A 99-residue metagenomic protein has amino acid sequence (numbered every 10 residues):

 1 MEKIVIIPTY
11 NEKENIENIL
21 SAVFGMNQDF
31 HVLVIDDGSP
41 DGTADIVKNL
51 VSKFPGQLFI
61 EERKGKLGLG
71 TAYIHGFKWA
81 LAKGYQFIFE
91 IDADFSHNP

Functional and structural regions predicted by a protein language model:
E2-I4, H31: Cell-envelope/extracellular polymer assembly enzymes that use nucleotide-activated donors
I7-S21, G38: Active-site beta-to-alpha loop of glycosyltransferases that engages the nucleotide-sugar donor
E14-N18, D41-L50: Acidic helix N-cap motif at the loop->helix transition within catalytic regions of sugar-transfer enzymes
S21-F30: Short, acidic, metal-binding catalytic loop of nucleotide-sugar glycosyltransferases
D29-S39, E61-E62, I91: Short beta-strand/loop segment that forms part of the nucleotide-sugar
D36-D45, F95: A conserved acidic beta->alpha catalytic loop
A44-K83: Conserved donor nucleotide-binding strand/loop of the catalytic core
Y85-S96: Short beta-strand-to-loop acidic/aromatic patch adjacent to the donor-nucleotide binding site
